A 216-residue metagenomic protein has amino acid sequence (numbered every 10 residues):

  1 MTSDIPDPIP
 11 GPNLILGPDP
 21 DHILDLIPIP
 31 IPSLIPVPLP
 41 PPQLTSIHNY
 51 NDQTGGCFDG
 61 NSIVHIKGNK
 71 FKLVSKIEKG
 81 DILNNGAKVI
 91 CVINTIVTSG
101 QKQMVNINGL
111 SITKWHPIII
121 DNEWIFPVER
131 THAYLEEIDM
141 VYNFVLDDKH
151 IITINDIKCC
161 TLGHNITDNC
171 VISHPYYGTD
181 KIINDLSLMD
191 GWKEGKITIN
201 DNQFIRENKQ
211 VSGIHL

Functional and structural regions predicted by a protein language model:
T2-S46: Intrinsically disordered, low-complexity proline-rich tandem-repeat tracts
V37-L216: HINT/intein-family self-processing domains that catalyze protein splicing or autoproteolytic maturation of precursor
